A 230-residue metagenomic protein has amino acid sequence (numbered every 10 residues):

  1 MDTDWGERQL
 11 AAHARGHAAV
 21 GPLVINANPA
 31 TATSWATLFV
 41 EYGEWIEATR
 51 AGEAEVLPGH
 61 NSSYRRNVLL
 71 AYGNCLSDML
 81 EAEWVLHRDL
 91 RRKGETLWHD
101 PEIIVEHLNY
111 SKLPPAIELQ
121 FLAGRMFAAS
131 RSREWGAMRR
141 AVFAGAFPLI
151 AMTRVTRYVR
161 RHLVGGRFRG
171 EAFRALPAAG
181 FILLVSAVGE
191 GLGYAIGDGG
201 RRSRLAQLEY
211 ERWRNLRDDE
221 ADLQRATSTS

Functional and structural regions predicted by a protein language model:
M1, Y64, D100: A conserved hydrophobic position in a structured secondary element of the catalytic/binding core that shapes
D2-S34: Conserved donor NDP-sugar-binding/catalytic core segment of glycosyltransferases
P22-V24, T37-E55: Short, flexible, basic/aromatic active-site loop/helix in glycosyltransferases
P58-Y72: Conserved nucleotide-sugar donor-binding and metal-coordinating catalytic region shared by glycosyltransferases
N61, M79, T96-L97: A residue-level structural signature of the nucleotidyltransferase/glycosyltransferase Rossmann-like core
M79-R88: Acidic donor-binding loop at a coil-to-helix junction in glycosyltransferase catalytic cores that engages
L97, E106-I182: Active-site-adjacent helix/loop segment of glycosyltransferases that harbors family-specific signature motifs
M138-G145, Y158-S230: Juxtamembrane C-terminal module of membrane proteins
